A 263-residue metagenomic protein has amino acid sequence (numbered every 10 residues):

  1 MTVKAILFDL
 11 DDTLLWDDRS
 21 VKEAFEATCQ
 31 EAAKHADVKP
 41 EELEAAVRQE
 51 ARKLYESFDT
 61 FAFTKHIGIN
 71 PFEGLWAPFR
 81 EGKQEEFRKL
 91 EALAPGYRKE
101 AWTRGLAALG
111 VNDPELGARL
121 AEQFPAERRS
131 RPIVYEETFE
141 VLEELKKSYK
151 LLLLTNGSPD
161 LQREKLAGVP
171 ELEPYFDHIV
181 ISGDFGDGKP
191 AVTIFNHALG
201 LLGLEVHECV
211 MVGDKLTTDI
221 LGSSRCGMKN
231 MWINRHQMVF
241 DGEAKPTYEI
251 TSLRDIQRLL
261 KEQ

Functional and structural regions predicted by a protein language model:
M1-I6, W16-R19, K34-E41, F139-E143 (+1 more regions): Asp-based, Mg2+/Mn2+-dependent phosphohydrolase catalytic module
V3-L10, L14-V134: N-terminal helical cap/lid subdomain that shapes the substrate entry/recognition surface in HAD-like hydrolases
R104-V111, G117-I133, E140-L152, S158-L161 (+2 more regions): Conserved acidic, metal-coordinating active-site core of Asp-based, Mg2+-dependent phosphoryl-transfer enzymes
